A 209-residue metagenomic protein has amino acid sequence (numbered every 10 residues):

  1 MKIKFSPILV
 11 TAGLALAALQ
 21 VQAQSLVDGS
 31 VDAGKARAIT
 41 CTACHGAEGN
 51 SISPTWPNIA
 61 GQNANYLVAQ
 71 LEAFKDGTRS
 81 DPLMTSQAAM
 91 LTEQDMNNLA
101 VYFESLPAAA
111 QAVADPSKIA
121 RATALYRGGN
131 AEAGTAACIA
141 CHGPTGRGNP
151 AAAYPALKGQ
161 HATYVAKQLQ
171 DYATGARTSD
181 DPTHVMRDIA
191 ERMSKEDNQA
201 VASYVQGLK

Functional and structural regions predicted by a protein language model:
M1-V10: Bacterial N-terminal signal peptides that target proteins for export
L9-A18: Bacterial N-terminal signal peptides
V21-A38, I52-T55, S105-E132: Electrostatic cytochrome c docking/interface patches
L26-G77: The feature marks the first
G34, C41-A47, L99, T135-P144 (+1 more regions): The canonical Cys-X-X-Cys-His
K35-I39, A64, V68, G129-I139 (+2 more regions): Sequence context surrounding c-type heme c attachment/ligation sites in exported
C44-N50, E104-S105, C141-R147, Q206: Detector for the c-type heme attachment site
I52-N58, F74-D115, P150-A156, A173-L208: Axial heme c-ligation environment in periplasmic c-type cytochrome domains
